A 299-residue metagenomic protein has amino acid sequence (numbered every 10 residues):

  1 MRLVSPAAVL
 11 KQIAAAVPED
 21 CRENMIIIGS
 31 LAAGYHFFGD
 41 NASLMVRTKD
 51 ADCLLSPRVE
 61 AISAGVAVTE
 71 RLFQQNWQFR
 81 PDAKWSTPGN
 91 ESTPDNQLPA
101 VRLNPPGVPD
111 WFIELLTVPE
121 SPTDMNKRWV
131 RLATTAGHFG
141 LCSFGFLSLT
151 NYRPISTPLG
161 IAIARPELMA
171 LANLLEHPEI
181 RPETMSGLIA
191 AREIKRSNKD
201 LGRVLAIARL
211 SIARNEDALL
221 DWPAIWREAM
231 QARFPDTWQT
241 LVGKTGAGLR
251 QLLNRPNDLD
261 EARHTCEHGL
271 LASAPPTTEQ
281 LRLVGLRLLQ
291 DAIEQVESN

Functional and structural regions predicted by a protein language model:
M1-N299: Compositionally biased terminal segments of proteins
